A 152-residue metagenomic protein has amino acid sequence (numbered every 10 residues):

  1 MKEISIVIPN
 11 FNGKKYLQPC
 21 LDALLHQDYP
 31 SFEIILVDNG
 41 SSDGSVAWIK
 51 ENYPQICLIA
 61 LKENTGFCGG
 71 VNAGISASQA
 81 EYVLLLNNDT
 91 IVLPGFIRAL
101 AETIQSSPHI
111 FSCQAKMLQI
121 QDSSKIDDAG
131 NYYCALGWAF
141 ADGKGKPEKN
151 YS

Functional and structural regions predicted by a protein language model:
K2-S5, E33: Cell-envelope/extracellular polymer assembly enzymes that use nucleotide-activated donors
N12, L24, N39-G44, T65: Conserved short acidic donor-positioning loop in nucleotide-sugar-dependent glycosyltransferases
Q18, D43-E51: Acidic helix N-cap motif at the loop->helix transition within catalytic regions of sugar-transfer enzymes
D22-S31: Short, acidic, metal-binding catalytic loop of nucleotide-sugar glycosyltransferases
F32-G40, I59-L61: Short beta-strand/loop segment that forms part of the nucleotide-sugar
A60-S78, N88, A99: Glycine-rich, basic loop-to-helix element that forms the pyrophosphate-binding segment of sugar-nucleotide handling
V83: Short aromatic/hydrophobic "clamp" motif used to bind/position activated sugar donors
I91-D127, N131-Y133: Conserved donor NDP-sugar-binding/catalytic core segment of glycosyltransferases
